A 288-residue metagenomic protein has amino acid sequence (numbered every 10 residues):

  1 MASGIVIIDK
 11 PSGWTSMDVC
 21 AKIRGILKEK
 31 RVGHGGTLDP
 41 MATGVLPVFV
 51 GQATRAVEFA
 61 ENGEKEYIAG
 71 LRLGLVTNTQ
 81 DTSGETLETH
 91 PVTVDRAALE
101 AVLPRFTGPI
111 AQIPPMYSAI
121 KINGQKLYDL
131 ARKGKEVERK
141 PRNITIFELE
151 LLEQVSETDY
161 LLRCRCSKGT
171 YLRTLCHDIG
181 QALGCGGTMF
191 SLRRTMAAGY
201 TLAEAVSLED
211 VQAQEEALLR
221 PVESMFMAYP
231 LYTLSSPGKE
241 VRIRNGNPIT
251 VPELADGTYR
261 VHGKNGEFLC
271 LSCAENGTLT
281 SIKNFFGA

Functional and structural regions predicted by a protein language model:
M1-P11, M17-H34, L38, A42 (+3 more regions): Accessory RNA 3′-end/elbow-binding domains used by RNA modification enzymes
M1-S167, T174, D178-E204: Catalytic cores of RNA-modifying enzymes
E88-P91, K126, G169-R173, R242-D256: A short, terminal or domain-edge coil/loop segment
